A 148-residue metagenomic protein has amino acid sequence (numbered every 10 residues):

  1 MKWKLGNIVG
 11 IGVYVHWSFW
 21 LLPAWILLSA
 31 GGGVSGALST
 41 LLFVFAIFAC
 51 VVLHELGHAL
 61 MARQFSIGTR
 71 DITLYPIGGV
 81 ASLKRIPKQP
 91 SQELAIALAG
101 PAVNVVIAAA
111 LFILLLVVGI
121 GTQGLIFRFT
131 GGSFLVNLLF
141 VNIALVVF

Functional and structural regions predicted by a protein language model:
M1-F148: Hydrophobic transmembrane alpha-helices and their immediate loop junctions in multi-pass integral membrane proteins
